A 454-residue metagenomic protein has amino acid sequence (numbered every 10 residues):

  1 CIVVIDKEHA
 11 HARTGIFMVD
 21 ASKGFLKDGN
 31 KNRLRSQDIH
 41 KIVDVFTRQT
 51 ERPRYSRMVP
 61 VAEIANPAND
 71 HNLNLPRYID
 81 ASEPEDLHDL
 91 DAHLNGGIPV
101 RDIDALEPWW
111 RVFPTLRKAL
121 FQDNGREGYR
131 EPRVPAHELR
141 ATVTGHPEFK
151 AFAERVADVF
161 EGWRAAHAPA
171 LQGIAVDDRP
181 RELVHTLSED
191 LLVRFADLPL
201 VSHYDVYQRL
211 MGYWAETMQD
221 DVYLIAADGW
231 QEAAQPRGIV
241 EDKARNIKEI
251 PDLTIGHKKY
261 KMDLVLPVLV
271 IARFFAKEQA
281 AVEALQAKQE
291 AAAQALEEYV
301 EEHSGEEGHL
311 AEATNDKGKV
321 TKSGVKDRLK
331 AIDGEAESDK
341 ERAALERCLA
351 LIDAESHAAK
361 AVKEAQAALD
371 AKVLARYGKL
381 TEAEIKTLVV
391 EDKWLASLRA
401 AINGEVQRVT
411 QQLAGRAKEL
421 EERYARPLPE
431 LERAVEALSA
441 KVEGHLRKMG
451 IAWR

Functional and structural regions predicted by a protein language model:
C1-Y260, A281-V282, Q286-E443, R447-M449: A conserved structural/catalytic subdomain of Rossmann-like adenosyl-cofactor enzymes
K261, F274-K277: Charged, extended alpha-helical/coiled-coil interaction regions used as scaffolds in large eukaryotic complexes
I451-W453: N-terminal-proximal low-complexity accessory segments that begin disordered and transition into the first
